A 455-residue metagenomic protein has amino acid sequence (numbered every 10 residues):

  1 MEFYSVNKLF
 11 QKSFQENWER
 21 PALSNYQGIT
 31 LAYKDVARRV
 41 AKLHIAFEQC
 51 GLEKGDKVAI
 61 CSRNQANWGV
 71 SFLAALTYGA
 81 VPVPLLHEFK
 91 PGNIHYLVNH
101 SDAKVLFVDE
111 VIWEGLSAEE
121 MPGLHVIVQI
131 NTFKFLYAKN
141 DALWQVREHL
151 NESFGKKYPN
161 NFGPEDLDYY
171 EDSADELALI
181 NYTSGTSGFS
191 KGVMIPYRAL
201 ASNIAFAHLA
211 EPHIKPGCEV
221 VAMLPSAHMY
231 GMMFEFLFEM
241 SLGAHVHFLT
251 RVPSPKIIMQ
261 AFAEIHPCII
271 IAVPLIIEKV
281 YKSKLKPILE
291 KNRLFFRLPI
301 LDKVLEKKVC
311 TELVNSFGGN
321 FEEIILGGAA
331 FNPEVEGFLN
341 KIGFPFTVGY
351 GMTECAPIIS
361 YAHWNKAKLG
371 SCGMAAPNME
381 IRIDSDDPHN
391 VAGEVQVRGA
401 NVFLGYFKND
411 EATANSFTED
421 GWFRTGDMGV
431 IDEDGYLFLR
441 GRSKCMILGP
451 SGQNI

Functional and structural regions predicted by a protein language model:
E2, Q11, E19-Q65, G69-L73 (+2 more regions): Conserved AMP-binding/adenylate-forming core of the ANL superfamily
L9, C50, T77, V81-G155: Structural core segment of the AMP-binding/adenylate-forming
W18-E19, Q129, E148-Y182, F189 (+1 more regions): Conserved pre-ATP/AMP-binding loop-to-beta segment of ANL
A32-K34, Y170, A178-I204: Conserved AMP-binding A3 loop
K42, S62, A80-V98, E110-W113 (+2 more regions): ATP-dependent adenylate-forming carboxylate-activation enzymes
K57, R63-V83, H87-P91, N99-V105 (+4 more regions): A short helix-loop-beta submotif of the ANL/AMP-binding
A201-E219, S226-C310, N320, P345: Conserved AMP-binding/adenylation subdomain of ANL enzymes
R382, H389-G449: Conserved ATP-binding/catalytic segment of the ANL
